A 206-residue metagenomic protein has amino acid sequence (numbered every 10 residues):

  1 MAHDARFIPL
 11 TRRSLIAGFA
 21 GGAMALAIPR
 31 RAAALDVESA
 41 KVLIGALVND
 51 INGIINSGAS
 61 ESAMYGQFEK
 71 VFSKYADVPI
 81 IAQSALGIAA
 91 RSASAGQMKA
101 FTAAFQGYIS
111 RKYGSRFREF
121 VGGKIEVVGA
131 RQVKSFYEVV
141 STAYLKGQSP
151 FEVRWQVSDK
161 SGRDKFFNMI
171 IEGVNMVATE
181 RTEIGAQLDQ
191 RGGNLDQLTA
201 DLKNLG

Functional and structural regions predicted by a protein language model:
A2-G22: N-terminal secretory signal peptides and thylakoid transit peptides that target proteins across membranes
A23-P29: Hydrophobic h-region of N-terminal signal peptides that target proteins for export in Gram-negative bacteria
R30-A34: Sec/Tat signal peptide C-region and signal peptidase I cleavage site
V37-Y113: Early exported N-terminus immediately downstream of N-terminal targeting peptides
S92-K99, R118, D159-F167: K/E-rich alpha-helical interaction surfaces of small helical-bundle regulatory domains
R111-F151, D201-G206: Surface-exposed, charged secondary-structure patches
P150-A178: Short beta-strand edge/turn micro-motifs at domain boundaries
N168-G206: Low-complexity, intrinsically disordered terminal/linker segments enriched in charged and Gly/Pro repeats
